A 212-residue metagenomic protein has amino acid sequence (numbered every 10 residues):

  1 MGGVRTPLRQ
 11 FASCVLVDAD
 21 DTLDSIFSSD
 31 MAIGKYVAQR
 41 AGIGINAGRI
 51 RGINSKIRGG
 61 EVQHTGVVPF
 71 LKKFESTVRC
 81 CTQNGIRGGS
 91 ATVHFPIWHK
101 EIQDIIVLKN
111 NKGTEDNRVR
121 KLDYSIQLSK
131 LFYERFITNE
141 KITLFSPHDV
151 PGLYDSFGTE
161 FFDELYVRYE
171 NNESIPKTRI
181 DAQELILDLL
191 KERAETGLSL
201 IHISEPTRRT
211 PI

Functional and structural regions predicted by a protein language model:
M1-C80: Long, structured ligand/cofactor-binding scaffold of large enzymes
R5, G59-E61, T65-K73, N84-G89 (+2 more regions): Conserved, charged catalytic cores of large soluble enzymes
D20-L23, A32-I33, I50-G52, W98-I102 (+3 more regions): Short, glycine-/Ser/Thr-/acidic-enriched flexible segments
D30, I203-P206: Compositionally biased, low-complexity segments enriched in small residues
C80-T82, R209: Short beta-turn/strand-loop junction motif enriched in small, turn-promoting residues
H202, R209-I212: Single conserved hydrophobic/aromatic residue that forms the stacking wall/gate of nucleotide- or nucleobase-binding
